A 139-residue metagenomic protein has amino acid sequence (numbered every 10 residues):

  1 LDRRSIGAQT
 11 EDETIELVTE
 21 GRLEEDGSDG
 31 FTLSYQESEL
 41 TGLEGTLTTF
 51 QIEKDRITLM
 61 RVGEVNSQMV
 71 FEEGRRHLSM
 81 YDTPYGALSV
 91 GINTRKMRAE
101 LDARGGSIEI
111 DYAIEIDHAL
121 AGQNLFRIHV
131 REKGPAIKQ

Functional and structural regions predicted by a protein language model:
L1-E115, A119-L120, K133-Q139: N-terminal intrinsically disordered, cationic/polar leader segments that include organellar targeting peptides
N124: Charged phosphate-binding loop/patch that engages nucleotide di/tri-phosphates or the phosphate backbone of nucleic
I128-V130: A short acidic/small-residue loop/turn micro-motif
